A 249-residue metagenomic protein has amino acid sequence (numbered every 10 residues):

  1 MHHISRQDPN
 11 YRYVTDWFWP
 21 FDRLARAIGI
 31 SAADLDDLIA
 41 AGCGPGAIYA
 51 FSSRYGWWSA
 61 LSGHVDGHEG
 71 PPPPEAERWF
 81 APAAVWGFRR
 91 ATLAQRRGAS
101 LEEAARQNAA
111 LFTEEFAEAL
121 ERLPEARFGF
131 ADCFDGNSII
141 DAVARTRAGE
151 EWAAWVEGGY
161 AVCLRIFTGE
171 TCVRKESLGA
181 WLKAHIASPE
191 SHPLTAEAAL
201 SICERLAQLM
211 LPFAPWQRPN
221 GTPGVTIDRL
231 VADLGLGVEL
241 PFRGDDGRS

Functional and structural regions predicted by a protein language model:
M1-H2: Primarily N-terminal secretory
S5-D16: Short, amphipathic alpha-helical "recognition" segments used to contact nucleic acids or chromatin
Y11-Y13, Y49, Y55, Y160: Sequence-level detector for tyrosine residue identity
T15-L35: Polyanion-binding surface elements
S31-V65: Major-groove DNA-recognition helix of helix-turn-helix-type DNA-binding domains
R54-S249: Long, charge-rich, low-complexity intrinsically disordered regions
